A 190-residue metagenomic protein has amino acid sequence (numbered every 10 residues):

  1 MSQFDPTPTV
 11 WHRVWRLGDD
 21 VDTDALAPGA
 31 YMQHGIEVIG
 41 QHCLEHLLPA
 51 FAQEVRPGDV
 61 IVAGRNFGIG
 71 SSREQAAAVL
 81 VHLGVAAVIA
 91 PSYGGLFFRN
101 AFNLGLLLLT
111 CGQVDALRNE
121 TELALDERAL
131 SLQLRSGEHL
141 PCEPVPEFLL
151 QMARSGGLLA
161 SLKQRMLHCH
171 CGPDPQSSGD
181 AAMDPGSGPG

Functional and structural regions predicted by a protein language model:
M1-P28, L162-C169: N-terminal, positively charged, Ser/Thr/Ala/Gly-biased leader segments that form transit/presequence-like amphipathic
T9, V60, P146-F148: Short hydrophobic "helix-edge" motifs at membrane interfaces and signal-peptide entry regions
V21, G68-E74, A153-K163: Conserved phosphate/anionic-ligand binding catalytic regions in large, soluble enzymes, centered on
A25-S131: Feature captures the catalytic cores and cofactor-binding loops of soluble hydro-lyases/lyases that act on carboxylate
I39, G84, L167-D174, D180: Compositionally biased, low-complexity linear motifs
F102-G172: Acidic, glycine-rich flexible loop/linker segments
Q176, A182-G190: A cross-taxon signal for low-complexity, glycine/charged-rich
